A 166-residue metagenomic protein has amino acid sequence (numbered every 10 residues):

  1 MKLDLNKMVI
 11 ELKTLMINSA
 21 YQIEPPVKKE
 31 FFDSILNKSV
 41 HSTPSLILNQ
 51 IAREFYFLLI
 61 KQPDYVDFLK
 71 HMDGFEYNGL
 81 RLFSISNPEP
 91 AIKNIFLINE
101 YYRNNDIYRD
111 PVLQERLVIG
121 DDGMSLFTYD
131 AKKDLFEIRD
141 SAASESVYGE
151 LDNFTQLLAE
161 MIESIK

Functional and structural regions predicted by a protein language model:
M1-L126: A surface-exposed partner-binding patch
K70-D73, I162, K166: Hydrophobic/aromatic-lined pockets within catalytic cores
M124, A143-S144: Glycine-centered tight beta-turn/hairpin loop motif at sheet-sheet or coil-to-beta transitions
D130-K133: Short acidic-glycine loop/turn motifs at beta-strand connectors
E137-A142: Catalytic Cys-His active-site segments of thiol-dependent hydrolases/isopeptidases
S146-E160: Compact, glycine/acidic-enriched structural inserts
